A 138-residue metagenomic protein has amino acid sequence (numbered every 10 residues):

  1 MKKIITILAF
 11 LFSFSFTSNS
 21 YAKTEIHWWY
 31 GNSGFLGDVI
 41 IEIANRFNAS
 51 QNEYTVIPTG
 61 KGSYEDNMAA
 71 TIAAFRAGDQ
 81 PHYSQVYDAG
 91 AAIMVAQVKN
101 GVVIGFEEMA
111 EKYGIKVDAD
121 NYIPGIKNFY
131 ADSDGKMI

Functional and structural regions predicted by a protein language model:
M1-I4: Positively charged n-region of N-terminal signal peptides that target proteins for export
T6-S15: Bacterial N-terminal signal peptides
F16-A22: Sec/Tat signal peptide C-region and signal peptidase I cleavage site
K23-S33, Y54-T59, Y83: Short, well-ordered beta-strand elements
G34-T55: Short, polar/charged alpha-helical segment
G60-A70: Short helix-initiation/N-cap motifs at beta->coil->alpha
M68-Q80, A96: Short helices/loops that flank or line small-molecule/ion binding pockets
A89-I138: Hinge/lid segment of periplasmic solute-binding proteins
